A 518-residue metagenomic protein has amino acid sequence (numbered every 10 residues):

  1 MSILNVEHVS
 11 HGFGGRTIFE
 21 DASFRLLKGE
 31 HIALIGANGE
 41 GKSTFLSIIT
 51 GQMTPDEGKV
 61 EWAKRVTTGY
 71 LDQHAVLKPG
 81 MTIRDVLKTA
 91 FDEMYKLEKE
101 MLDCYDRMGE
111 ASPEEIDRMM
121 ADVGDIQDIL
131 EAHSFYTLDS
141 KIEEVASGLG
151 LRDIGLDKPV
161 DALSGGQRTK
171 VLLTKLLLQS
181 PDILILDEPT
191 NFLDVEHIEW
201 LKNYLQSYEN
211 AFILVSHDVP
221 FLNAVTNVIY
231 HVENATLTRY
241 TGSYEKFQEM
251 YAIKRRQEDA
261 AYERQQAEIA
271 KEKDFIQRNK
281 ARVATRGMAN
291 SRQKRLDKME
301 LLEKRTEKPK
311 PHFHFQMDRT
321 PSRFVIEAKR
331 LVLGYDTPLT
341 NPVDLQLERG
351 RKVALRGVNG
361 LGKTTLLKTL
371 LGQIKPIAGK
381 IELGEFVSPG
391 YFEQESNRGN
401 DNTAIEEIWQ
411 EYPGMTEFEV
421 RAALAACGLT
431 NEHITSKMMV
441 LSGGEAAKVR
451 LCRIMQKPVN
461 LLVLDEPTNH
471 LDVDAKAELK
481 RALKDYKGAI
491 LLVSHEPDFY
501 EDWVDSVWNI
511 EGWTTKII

Functional and structural regions predicted by a protein language model:
M1-A260, P309, D318-I518: ABC ATP-binding cassette signature C-motif
M250-R305: Intracellular alpha-helical coupling/juxtamembrane segments of multi-pass membrane proteins
F313-F315: Post-kinase regulatory C-tail/linker adjacent to protein kinase catalytic domains
